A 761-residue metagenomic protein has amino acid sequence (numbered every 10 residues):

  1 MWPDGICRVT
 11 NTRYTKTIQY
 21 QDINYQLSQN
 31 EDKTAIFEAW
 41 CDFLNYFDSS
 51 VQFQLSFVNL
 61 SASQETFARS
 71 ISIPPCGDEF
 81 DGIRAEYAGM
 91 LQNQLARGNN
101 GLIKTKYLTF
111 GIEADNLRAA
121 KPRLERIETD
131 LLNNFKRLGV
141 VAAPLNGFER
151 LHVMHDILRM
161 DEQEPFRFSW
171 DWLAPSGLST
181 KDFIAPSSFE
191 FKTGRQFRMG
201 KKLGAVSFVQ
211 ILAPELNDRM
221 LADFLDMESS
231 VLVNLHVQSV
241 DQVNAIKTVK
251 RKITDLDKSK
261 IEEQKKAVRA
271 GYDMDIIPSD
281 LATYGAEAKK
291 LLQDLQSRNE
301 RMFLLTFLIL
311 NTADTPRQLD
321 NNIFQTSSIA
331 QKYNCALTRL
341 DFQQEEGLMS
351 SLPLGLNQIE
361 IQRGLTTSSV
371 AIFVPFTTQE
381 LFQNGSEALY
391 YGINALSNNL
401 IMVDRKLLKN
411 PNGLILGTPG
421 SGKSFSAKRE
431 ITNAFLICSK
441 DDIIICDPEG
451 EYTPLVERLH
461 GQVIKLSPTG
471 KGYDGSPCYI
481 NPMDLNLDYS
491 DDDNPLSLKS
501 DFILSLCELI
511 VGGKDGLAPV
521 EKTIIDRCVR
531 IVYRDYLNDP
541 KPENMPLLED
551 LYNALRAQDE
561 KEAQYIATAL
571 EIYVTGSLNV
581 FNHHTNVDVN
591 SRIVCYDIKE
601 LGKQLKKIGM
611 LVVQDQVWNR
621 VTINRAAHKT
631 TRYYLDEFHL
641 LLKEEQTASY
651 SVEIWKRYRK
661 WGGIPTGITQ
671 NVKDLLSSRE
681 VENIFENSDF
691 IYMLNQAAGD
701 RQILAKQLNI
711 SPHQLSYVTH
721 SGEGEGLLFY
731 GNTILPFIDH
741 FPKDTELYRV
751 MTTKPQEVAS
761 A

Functional and structural regions predicted by a protein language model:
M1-T378: Extended, folded cores of ATP/NTP-driven motor/assembly subunits in large transport and secretion machines
I23, N30-S49, L60, D223-L225 (+10 more regions): P-loop NTPase motor domains
I415: Hydrophobic anchor at the beta1->P-loop junction of P-loop NTPases
K423: Conserved lysine of the Walker
S426: Hydrophobic positions on the alpha1 helix immediately C-terminal to the Walker A/P-loop
S439-T453, S467-P468: Short beta-strand-centered segment that lines the nucleotide-binding/catalytic pocket of NTP-utilizing
I443-C446, C595, Y634, Y658 (+2 more regions): Structural recognition of the conserved hydrophobic beta-strand(s) that form the central parallel beta-sheet of P-loop
K465-G472, F690-G699: Conserved AAA+ ATPase "SRH/arginine-finger" region at the nucleotide-binding site
